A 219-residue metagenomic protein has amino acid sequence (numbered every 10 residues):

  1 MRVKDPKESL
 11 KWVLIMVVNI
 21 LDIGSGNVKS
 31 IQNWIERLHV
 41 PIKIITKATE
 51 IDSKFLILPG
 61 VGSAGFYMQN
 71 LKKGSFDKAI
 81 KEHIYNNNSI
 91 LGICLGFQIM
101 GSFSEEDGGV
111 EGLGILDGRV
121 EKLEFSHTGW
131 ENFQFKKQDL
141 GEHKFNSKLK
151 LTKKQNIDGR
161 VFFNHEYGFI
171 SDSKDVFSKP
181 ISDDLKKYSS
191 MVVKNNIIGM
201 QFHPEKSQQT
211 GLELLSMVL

Functional and structural regions predicted by a protein language model:
M1-N88, L95, R119-E121, S126 (+1 more regions): N-terminal beta1-alpha1 cap of cysteine-dependent amidohydrolase-like domains
F55-P59, F163, G199: Structural motif
N86-N87, L116, D158, K194-N195: Structured helix-beta-strand junction loops
G96-Q98, E205: Catalytic metal-binding/acid-base residues of hydrolase active sites
G101: Short glycine-enriched nucleophile-adjacent loop and the immediately C-terminal alpha-helix near the catalytic center
E105-K186: Pocket-forming structural segment of enzyme catalytic cores
D172-D175, S182-L219: A glycine-centered loop/beta-turn motif at secondary-structure junctions
